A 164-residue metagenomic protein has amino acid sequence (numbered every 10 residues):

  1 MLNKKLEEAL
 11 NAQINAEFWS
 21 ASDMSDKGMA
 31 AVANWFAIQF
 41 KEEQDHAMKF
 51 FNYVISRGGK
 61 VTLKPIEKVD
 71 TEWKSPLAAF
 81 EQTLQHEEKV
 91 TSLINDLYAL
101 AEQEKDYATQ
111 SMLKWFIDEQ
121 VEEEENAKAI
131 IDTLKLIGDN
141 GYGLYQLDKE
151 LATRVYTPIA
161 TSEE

Functional and structural regions predicted by a protein language model:
M1-E164: Iron-associated oxidoreductase/ferritin-like identity signal
